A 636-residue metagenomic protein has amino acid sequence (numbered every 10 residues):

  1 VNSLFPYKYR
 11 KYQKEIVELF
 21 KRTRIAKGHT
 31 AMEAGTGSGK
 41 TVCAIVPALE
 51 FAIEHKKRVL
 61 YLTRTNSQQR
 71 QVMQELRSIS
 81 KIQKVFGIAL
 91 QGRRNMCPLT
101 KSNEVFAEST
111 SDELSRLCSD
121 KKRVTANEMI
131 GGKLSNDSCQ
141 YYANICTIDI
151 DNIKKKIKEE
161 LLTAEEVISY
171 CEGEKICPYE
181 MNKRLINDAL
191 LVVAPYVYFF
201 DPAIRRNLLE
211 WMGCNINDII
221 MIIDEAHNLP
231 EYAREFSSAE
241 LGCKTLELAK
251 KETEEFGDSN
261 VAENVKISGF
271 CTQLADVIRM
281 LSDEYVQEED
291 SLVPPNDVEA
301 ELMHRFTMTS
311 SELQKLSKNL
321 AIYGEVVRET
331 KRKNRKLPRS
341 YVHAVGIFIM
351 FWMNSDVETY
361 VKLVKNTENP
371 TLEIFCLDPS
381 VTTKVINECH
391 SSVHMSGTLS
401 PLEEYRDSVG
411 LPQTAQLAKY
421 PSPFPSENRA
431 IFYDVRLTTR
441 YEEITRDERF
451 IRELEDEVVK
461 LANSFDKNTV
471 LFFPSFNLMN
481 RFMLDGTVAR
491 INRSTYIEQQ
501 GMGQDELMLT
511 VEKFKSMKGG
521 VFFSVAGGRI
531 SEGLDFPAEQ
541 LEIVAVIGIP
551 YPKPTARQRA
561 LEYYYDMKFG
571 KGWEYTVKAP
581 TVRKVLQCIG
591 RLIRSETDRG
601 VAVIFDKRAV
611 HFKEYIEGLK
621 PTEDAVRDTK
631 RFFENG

Functional and structural regions predicted by a protein language model:
V1-E33: Conserved pre-motif I regulatory segment
N2-K8, I53-V192, F200, D258 (+3 more regions): A substrate-engagement module of RecA-like helicase motors
K21-R22, T41-H55, Q74-S78: Walker A/P-loop NTP-binding motif
A44, E50, S67-R70, Q74 (+4 more regions): Signature of the SF2 helicase/ATPase Hel1-core->accessory helical subdomain module
V167-N187, F200-W211, L316-T438, R449 (+2 more regions): A contiguous, basic/glycine-rich beta-loop/short-helix subdomain that forms a polymer-engagement track
R436-R449, Q500-R608: Conserved RecA-like P-loop NTPase helicase motor core
T438-P474: Conserved interdomain hinge at the start of the Helicase C-terminal
P474-Q499: Conserved helicase motor "Helicase C" RecA-like lobe of SF1/SF2 P-loop NTPases
